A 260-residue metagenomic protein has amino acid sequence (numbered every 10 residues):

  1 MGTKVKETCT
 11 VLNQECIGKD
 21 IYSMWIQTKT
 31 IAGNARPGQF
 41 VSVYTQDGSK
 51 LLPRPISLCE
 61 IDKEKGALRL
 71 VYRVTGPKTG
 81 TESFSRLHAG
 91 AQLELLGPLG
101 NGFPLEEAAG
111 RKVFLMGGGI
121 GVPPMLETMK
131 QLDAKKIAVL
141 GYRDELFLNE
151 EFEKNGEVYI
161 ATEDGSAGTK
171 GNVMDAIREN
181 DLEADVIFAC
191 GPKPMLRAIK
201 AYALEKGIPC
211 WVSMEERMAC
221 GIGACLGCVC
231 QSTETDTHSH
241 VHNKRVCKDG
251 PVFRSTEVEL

Functional and structural regions predicted by a protein language model:
G2-A89: Ferredoxin-reductase
V5, N243-L260: Short, basic/aromatic-enriched C-terminal tail that caps enzymatic domains
S49-L52, L204, E257: N-terminal [4Fe-4S]-dependent radical SAM core
T79-R217: FNR/FR-type flavoprotein reductase catalytic core
P124, E216-P251: Local cysteine-cluster metal-coordination motifs and their immediate loop/turn environment, predominantly Fe-S cluster
